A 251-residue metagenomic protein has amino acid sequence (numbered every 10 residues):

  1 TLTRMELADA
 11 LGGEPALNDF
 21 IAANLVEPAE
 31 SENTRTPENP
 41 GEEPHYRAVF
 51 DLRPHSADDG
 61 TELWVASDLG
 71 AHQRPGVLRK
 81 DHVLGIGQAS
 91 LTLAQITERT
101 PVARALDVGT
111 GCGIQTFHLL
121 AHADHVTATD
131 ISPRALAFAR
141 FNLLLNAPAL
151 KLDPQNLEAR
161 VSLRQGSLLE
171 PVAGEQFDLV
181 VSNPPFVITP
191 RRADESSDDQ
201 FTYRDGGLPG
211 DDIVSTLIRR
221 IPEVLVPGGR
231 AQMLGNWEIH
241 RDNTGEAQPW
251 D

Functional and structural regions predicted by a protein language model:
T1-A66, A71-H72: N-terminal auxiliary segments of SAM/dcSAM-dependent transferases
P15, I114, R134: Short alpha-helical
D19, Q95-I96, T216: Residue-level signal for well-ordered alpha-helical scaffold segments within enzymatic catalytic domains
G41-A105, T110-H122: SAM-dependent Rossmann-like transferase core, predominantly class I methyltransferases with a strong bias toward
L63, A103, D124, A159-V161 (+1 more regions): A structural micro-motif
L78-A89, R99, I131-D251: S-adenosylmethionine
H125-D130: Conserved SAM-binding motif I beta-strand of class I
